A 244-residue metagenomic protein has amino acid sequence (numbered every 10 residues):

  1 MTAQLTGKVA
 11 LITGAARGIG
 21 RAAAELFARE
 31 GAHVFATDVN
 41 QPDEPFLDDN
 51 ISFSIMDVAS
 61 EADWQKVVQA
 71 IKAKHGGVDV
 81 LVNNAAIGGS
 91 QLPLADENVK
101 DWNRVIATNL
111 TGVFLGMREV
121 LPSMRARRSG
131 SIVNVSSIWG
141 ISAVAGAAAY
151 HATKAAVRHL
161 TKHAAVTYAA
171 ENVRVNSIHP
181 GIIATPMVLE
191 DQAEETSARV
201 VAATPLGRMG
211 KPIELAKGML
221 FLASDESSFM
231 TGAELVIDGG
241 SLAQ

Functional and structural regions predicted by a protein language model:
T6, G88-Q91, S142, L220 (+1 more regions): Short C-terminal tail/terminal secondary-structure segment of NAD(P)H-dependent dehydrogenase/reductase domains
L92-L94, N98-I106, I132, V188 (+1 more regions): Substrate-binding pocket helix/loop in short-chain dehydrogenase/reductase
M117, T153, T161: Active-site helix of classical SDR
P122, V166-A170, S228: Alpha-helical segment proximal to the catalytic Tyr-Lys
S137: Residue(s) in the substrate-gating loop at a strand-loop-helix junction that position the organic substrate next
A169, R174, K211, M230-G232: Short, small/polar-rich loop/turn modules that mediate ligand/substrate recognition or access, typified
T204-L215, E226: A conserved structural motif in NAD(P)-dependent oxidoreductases
